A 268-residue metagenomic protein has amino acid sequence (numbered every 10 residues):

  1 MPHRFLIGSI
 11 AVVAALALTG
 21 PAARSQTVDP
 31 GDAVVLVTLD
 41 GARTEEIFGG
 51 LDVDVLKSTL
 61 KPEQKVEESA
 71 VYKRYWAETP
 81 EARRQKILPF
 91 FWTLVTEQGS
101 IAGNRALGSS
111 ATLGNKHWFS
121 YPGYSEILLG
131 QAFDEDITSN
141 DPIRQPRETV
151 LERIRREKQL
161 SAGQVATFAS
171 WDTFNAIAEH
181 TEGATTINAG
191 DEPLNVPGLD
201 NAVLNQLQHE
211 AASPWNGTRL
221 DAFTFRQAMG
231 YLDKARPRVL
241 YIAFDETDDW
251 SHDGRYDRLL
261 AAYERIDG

Functional and structural regions predicted by a protein language model:
M1-H3: N-terminal secretory signal peptides that target proteins for export/translocation
G8-T19: Bacterial N-terminal signal peptides
P21-S25: Sec/Tat signal peptide C-region and signal peptidase I cleavage site
Q26-S100: Active-site-proximal N-terminal segment of extracellular/periplasmic enzymes that hydrolyze or transfer
G31-E45, I154, R238-D245, A262-Y263: Beta-strand elements within well-structured catalytic alpha/beta cores of enzymes that handle phosphate/sulfate esters
G41-T44, F133, D172-N175, E246-D249: Short, solvent-exposed loop/turn segments at secondary-structure junctions
G49, V53, Y75-K234: Active-site-proximal alpha/beta segments of enzymes that process anionic O-linked groups
H180-G183, R226-G268: Active-site His/acidic residue clusters
